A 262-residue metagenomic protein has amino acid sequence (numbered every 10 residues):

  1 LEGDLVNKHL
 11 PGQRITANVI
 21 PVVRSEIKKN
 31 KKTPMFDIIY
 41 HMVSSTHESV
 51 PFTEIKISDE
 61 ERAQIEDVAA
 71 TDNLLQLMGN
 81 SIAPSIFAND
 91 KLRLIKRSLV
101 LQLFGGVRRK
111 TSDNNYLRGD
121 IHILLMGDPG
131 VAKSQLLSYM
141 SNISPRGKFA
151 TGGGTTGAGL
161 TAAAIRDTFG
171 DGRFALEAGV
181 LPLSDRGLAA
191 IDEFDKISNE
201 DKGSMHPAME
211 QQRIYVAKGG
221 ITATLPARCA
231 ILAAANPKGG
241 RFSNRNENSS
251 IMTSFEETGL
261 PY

Functional and structural regions predicted by a protein language model:
L1-I86: OB-fold and OB-like single-stranded nucleic-acid-recognition modules and their adjacent interaction interfaces
L75-Y262: Conserved ASCE/P-loop NTPase catalytic core
